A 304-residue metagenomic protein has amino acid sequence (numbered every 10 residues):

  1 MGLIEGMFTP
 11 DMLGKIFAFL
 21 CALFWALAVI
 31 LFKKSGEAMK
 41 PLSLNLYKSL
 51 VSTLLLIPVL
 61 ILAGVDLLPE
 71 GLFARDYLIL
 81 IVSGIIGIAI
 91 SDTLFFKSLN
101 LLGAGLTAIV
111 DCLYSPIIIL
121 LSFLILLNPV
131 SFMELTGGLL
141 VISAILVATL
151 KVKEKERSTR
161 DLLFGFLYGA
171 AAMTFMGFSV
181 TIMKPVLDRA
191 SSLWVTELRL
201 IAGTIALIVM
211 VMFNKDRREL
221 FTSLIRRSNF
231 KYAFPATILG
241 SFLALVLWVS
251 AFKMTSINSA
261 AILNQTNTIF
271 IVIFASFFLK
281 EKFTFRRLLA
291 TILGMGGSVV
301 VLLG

Functional and structural regions predicted by a protein language model:
G2-F24, V29-S43, Y47-V82, D92-L102 (+6 more regions): Membrane-interface interhelical linkers
F17, F24, L31, V51 (+12 more regions): Hydrophobic residues within membrane-embedded alpha-helical segments of Major Facilitator Superfamily
A26, I57, I85-A89, P116-L120 (+5 more regions): Hydrophobic/small/kink-forming positions within alpha-helical transmembrane segments of polytopic membrane proteins
L44-N45, T107, V195: Juxtamembrane helix-start motifs in multi-pass secondary transporters
V51-L55, V110-L124, L139, I201-A206 (+2 more regions): Alpha-helical transmembrane segments of compact multi-pass small-molecule transporters, enriched in specific families
L56, L120-L126, M133-V152, R286-L303: Hydrophobic transmembrane alpha-helices of multi-pass small-molecule transport proteins
L56-D66, I118-V130, M173-D188, G240-K253 (+1 more regions): Hydrophobic alpha-helical transmembrane segments in multi-pass integral membrane proteins
S83, V130-V141, S191-G203: Alpha-helical transmembrane segments
